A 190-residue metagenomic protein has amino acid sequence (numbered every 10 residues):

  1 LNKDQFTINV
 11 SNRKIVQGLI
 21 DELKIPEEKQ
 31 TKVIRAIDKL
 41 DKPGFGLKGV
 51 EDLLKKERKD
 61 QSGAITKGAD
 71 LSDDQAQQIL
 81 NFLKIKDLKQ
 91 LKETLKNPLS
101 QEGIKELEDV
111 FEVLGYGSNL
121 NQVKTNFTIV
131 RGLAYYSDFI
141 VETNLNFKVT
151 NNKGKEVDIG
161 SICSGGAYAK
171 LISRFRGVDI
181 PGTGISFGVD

Functional and structural regions predicted by a protein language model:
L1-I25: Internal, well-ordered domain-core segments that constitute the primary functional module of diverse proteins
L1-Q5, K14, E51-D190: Positively charged, Gly/Ser-enriched RNA/tRNA-binding surfaces
N9, P26, L40, Q122-K124 (+1 more regions): Generic detector of bulky aromatic hydrophobic side chains
N12, P26, G44-G46, S72 (+1 more regions): Helix N-terminus capping/helix-initiation residues
Q17, I34, A169: Glycine-centered loop/turn positions within well-structured domains that cap or flank conserved ligand/cofactor-binding
I20-D21, V33, D41-F45, R58-I65 (+1 more regions): Short alpha-helical interface elements
K24-L54, L145, V149: Acidic, His- and aromatic-enriched active-site or binding-groove loops in soluble protein domains that engage sugars
